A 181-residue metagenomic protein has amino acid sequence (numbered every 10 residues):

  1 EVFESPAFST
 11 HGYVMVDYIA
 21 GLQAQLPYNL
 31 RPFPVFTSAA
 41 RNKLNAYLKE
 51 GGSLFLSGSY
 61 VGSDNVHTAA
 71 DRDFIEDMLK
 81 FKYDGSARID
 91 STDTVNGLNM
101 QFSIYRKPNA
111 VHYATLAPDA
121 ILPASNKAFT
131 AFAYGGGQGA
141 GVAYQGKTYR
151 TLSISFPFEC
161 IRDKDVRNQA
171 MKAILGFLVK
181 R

Functional and structural regions predicted by a protein language model:
E1-L22, S59, Y144, Y149 (+2 more regions): Aromatic-Pro/Gly-enriched surface loop or interdomain linker that acts as a lid/target-recognition segment
E1-R72: Helical hinge/lid and interdomain linker segments adjacent to catalytic or ligand-binding clefts that mediate domain
T37-N45, P118, M171-L175: Short amphipathic alpha-helical segments and helix-helix/interface helices
L44, G51-L54, Y144, T148 (+2 more regions): Residue-level detector of buried hydrophobic side-chain packing in well-ordered secondary-structure elements
L56-A143, K147: An acidic, glycine-rich "communication" segment
V66-A69, R162-V166: A short, polar/proline- and glycine-enriched secondary-structure boundary/capping micro-motif
T130-A131, T151-P157: Active-site-proximal beta-strand elements of phosphoester/diester hydrolases
G139-G141, C160-D165: Short, solvent-exposed loop/turn elements at domain surfaces
